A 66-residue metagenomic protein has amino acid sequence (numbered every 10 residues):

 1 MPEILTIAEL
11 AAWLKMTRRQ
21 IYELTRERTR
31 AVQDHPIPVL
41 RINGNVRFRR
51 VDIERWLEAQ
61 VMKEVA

Functional and structural regions predicted by a protein language model:
I7: Helix-turn-helix DNA-binding elements, focusing on the entry/boundary residues of the two helices that contact DNA
L10-A11: Short alpha-helical "recognition helix" segments of helix-turn-helix
K15-V46: Major-groove DNA-recognition helix of helix-turn-helix-type DNA-binding domains
V51-A66: A short, Lys/Arg-enriched interface patch at domain edges and termini
